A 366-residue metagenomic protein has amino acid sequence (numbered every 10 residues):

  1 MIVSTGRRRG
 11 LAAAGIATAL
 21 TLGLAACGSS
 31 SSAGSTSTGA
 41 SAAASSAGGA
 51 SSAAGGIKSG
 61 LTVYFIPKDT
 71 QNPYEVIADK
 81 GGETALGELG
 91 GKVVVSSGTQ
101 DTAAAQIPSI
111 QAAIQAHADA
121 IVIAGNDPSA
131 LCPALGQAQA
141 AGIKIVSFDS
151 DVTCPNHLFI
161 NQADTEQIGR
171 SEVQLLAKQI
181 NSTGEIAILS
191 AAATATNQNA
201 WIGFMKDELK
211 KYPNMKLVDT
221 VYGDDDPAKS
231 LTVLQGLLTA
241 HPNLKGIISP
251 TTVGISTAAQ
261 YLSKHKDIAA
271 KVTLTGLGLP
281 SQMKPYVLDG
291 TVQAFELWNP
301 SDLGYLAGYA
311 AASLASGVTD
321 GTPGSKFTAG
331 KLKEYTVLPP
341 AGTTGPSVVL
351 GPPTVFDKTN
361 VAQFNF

Functional and structural regions predicted by a protein language model:
A14-I16, A53-S59, N197, E208 (+2 more regions): Hinge/cleft segment of the Venus flytrap/periplasmic-binding protein
A26-S41: Bacterial lipoprotein signal-peptidase II cleavage site
G49-G81, A85-L89, V94-P108, A124-P128 (+2 more regions): Extracytoplasmic "Venus flytrap"
G56-I57, Q106, N161-I186, A200 (+3 more regions): Hydrophobic alpha-helical segments within soluble ligand-binding/sensing domains
Y74-E88, I168-E172, T196-M215, K229 (+3 more regions): Short, solvent-exposed amphipathic alpha-helices that sit in or adjacent to ligand/effector-binding or catalytic
G87-T99, E185-I188, L209-P227: Short beta-strand elements in bilobed, periplasmic/extracellular small-molecule ligand-binding domains
A120-A140, M205, G223-Y286: Hydrophobic alpha-helical
S129-Q167, L175-K178, E185, P280-L288 (+1 more regions): Flexible loop/hinge segments that line or gate small-molecule binding clefts
